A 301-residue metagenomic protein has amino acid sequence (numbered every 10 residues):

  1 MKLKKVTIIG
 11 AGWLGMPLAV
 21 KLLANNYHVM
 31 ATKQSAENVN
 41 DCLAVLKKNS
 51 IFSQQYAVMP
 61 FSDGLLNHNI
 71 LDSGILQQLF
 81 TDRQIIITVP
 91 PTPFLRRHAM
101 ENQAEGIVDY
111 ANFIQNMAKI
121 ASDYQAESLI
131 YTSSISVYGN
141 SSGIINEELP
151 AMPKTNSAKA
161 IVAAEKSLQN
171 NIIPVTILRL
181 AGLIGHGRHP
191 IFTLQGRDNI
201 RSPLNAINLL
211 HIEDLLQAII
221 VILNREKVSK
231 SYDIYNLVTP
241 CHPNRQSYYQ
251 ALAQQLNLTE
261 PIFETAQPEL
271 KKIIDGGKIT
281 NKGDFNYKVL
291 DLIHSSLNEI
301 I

Functional and structural regions predicted by a protein language model:
G15-M16: N-terminal Rossmann-fold NAD(P) dinucleotide-binding loop
K48, S53, P60-I120: NAD(P)H-binding glycine-rich loop region in Rossmannoid oxidoreductase-like domains and their noncatalytic homologs
N116-K154: Conserved Rossmann-fold NAD(P)-dependent oxidoreductase catalytic core, especially the SDR/UDP-sugar
S134, E165-H186: Conserved beta-loop-beta element that borders a ligand/cofactor-binding pocket
K159-V162, N171, I184-R197, V221-Y235 (+1 more regions): Glycine/proline-rich active-site loop of Rossmann-fold NAD(P)-dependent oxidoreductases
I177-L183, H189-F192, I200-L223: Substrate-positioning beta->alpha
A218, R225-L270, I274-G276: Mid/C-terminal beta-alpha module of Rossmann-like enzyme folds, strongest in SDR-family dehydrogenases/epimerases
E260, Q267-I301: C-terminal amphipathic/interface module of NAD(P)-dependent oxidoreductases and related NAD-binding regulators
